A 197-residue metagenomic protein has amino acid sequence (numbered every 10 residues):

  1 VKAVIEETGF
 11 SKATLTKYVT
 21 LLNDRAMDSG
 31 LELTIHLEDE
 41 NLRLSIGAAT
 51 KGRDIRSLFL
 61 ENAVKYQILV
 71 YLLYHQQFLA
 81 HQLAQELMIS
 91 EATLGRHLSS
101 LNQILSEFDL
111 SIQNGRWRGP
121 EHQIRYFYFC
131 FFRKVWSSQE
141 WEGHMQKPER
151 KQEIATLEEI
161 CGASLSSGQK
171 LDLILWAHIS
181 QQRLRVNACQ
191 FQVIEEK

Functional and structural regions predicted by a protein language model:
V1-K197: A cross-family "folded-core" feature that marks the main globular domain of proteins
